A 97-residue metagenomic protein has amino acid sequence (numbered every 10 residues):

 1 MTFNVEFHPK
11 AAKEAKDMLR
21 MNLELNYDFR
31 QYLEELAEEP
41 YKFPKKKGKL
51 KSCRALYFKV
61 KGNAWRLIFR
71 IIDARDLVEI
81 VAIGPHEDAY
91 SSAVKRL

Functional and structural regions predicted by a protein language model:
M1-Y32: Arg/Lys-rich, positively charged N-terminal/basic patches that mediate binding to nucleic acids
N4, F58-R66, R70-L97: Enriched for short, Lys/Arg-rich terminal
K10, K51, P85: Residues that form or immediately flank small-molecule/cofactor binding pockets and catalytic motifs
L23, Y27, Y41, E79-V81 (+1 more regions): Short linear functional motifs in flexible/disordered or boundary regions
E34-K61: A short, surface-exposed loop/turn module that caps and links secondary-structure elements
